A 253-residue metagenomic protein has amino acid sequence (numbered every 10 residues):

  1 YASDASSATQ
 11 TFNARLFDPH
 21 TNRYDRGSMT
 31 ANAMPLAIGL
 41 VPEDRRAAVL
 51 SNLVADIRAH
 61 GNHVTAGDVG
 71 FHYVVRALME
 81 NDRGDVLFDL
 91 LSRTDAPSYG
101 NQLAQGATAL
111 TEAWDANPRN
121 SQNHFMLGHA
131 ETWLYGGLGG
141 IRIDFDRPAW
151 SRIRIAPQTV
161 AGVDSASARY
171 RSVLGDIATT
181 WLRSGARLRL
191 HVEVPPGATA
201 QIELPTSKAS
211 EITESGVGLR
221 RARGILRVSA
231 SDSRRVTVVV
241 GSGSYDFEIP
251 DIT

Functional and structural regions predicted by a protein language model:
Y1-Q122: Catalytic cores of carbohydrate-active enzymes
D85-T253: Non-catalytic C-terminal accessory modules of carbohydrate-active enzymes
